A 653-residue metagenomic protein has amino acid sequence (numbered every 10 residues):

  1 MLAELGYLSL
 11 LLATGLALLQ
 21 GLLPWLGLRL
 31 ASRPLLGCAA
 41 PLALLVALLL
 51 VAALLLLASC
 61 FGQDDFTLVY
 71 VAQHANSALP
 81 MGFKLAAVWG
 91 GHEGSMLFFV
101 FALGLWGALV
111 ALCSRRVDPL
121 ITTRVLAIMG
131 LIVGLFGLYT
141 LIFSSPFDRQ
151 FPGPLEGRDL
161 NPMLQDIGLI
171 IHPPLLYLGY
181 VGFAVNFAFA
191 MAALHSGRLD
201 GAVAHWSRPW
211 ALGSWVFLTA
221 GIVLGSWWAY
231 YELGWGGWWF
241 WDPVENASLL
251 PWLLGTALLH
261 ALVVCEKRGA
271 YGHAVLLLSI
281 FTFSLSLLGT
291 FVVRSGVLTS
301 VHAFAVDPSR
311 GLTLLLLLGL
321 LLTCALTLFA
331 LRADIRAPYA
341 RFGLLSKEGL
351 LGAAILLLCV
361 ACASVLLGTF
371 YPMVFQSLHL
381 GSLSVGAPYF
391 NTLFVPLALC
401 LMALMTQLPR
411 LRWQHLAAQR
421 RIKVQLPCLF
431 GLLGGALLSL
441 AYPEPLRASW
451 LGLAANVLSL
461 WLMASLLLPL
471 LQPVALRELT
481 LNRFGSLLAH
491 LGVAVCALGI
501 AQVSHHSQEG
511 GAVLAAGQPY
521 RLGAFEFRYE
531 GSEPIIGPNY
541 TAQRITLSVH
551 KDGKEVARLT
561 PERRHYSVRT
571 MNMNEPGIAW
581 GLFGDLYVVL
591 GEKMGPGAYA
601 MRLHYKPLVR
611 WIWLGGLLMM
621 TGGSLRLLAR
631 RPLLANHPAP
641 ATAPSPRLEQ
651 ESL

Functional and structural regions predicted by a protein language model:
M1-A31, L48, A52, F66 (+6 more regions): Contiguous transmembrane helix-bundle modules in multi-pass membrane proteins
M1-S9, S32-L36, S59-E93, S145-P173 (+10 more regions): Membrane-interface interhelical loops and short amphipathic "cap" helices that link adjacent transmembrane segments
L11-L22, S95-S226: A conserved hydrophobic secondary-structure block that centers on an alpha-helix together with its immediately flanking
R29-L50, L112-V133, H195-V216, W241 (+5 more regions): Membrane-interfacial loop-to-helix junctions in multi-pass inner-membrane proteins
L45-G62, L135, F217-S226, L285 (+1 more regions): A generic, lipid-embedded transmembrane alpha helix
L50-L79, A86-A111, L141-D148, L249 (+4 more regions): Transmembrane-helix bundle segments that line or gate the permeation/cavity pathway in multi-pass membrane proteins
P174, V181-M191, V203-H260, A274 (+7 more regions): Extended, hydrophobic alpha-helical segments in both membrane/secreted and soluble proteins
A512-R602: Soluble non-transmembrane domains of integral membrane proteins
